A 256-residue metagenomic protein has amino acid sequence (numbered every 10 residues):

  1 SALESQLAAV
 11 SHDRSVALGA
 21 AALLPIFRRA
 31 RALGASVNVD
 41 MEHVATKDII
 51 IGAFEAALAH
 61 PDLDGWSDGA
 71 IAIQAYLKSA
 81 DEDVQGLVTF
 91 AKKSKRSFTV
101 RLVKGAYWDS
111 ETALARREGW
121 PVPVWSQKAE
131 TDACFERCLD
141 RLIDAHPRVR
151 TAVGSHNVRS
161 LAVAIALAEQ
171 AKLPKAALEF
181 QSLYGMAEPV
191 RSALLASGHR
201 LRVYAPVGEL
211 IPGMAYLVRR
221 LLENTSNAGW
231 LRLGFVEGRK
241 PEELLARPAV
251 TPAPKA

Functional and structural regions predicted by a protein language model:
S1-A256: Positively charged, amphipathic and often flexible ligand-engagement surfaces
